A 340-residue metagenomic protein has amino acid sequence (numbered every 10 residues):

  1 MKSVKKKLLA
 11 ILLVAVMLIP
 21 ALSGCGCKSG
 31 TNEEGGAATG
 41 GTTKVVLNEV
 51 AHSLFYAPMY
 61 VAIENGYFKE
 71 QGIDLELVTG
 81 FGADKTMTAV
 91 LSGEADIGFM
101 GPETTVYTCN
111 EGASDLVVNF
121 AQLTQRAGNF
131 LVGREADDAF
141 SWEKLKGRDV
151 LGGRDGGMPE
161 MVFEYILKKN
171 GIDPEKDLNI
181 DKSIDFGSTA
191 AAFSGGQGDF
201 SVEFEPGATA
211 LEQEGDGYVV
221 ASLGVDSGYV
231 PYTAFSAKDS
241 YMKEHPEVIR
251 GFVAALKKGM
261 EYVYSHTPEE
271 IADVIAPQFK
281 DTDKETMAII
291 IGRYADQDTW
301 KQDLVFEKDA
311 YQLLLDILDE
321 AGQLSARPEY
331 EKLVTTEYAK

Functional and structural regions predicted by a protein language model:
M1-K44, K340: Short, low-complexity disordered leader/linker segments with a strong preference for bacterial N-terminal type II
N32-E175, N179-S183, A192, D199-P206 (+3 more regions): Short, glycine-/small- and polar/acidic-enriched structural segments that line small-molecule recognition paths
S53, G80-D84, F99, G157-M158 (+6 more regions): Soluble non-cytosolic domains of exported or imported proteins
Y60, V106, E164, T209 (+2 more regions): Predominant activation on well-ordered alpha-helical scaffold segments within soluble catalytic domains
Q71, V118, I271-D273, D303 (+1 more regions): Short, hydrophobic secondary-structure boundary micro-motifs
T104, D185-Q278: Pocket-lining segment of extracytoplasmic ligand-binding domains
K243-Q323: Secondary-structure end/capping motifs
Q312-K340: Conserved C-terminal helix/tail region of periplasmic/extracytoplasmic solute-binding proteins
